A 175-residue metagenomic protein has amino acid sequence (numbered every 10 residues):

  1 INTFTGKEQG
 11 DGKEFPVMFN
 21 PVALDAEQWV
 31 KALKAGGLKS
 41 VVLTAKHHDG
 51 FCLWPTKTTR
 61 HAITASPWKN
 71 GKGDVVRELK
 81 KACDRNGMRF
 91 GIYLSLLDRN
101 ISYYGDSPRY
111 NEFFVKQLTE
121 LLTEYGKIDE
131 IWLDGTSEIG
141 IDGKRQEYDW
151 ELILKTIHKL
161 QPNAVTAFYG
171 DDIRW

Functional and structural regions predicted by a protein language model:
I1-W175: Mature catalytic domains of secreted/periplasmic carbohydrate-active enzymes
